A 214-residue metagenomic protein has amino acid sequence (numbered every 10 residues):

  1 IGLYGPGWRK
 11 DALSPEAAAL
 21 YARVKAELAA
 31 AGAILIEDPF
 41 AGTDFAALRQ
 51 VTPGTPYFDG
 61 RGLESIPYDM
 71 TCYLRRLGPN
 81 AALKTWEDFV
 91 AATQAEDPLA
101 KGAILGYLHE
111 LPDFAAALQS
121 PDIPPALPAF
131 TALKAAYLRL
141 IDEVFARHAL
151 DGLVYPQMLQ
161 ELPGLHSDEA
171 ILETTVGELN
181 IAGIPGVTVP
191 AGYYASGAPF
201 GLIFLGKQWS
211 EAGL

Functional and structural regions predicted by a protein language model:
G2-G5, K10-D11, A18, A22-I34 (+3 more regions): Structural helix-boundary/capping segments
G2-P6, G60-L138, D142, P190-P199: Short helix-loop capping/hinge segments that flank enzyme active sites or metal/cofactor-binding pockets
K10-A46, Y57-E96: Acidic-enriched catalytic cores of C-N bond-cleaving enzymes acting on peptides and small amides
L48-G62, E169-A170, L202-F204: Short low-complexity, flexible loop/linker segments enriched in glycine and/or proline with clustered acidic
R76, M158-Q160: Short glycine-rich anion-binding loops that position phosphate/pyrophosphate groups of nucleotides and phosphorylated
A126, Q160-G177: Short, surface-exposed loop/helix-turn segments at secondary-structure junctions that function as lids/hinges flanking
A149-D151: Conserved acidic residues
